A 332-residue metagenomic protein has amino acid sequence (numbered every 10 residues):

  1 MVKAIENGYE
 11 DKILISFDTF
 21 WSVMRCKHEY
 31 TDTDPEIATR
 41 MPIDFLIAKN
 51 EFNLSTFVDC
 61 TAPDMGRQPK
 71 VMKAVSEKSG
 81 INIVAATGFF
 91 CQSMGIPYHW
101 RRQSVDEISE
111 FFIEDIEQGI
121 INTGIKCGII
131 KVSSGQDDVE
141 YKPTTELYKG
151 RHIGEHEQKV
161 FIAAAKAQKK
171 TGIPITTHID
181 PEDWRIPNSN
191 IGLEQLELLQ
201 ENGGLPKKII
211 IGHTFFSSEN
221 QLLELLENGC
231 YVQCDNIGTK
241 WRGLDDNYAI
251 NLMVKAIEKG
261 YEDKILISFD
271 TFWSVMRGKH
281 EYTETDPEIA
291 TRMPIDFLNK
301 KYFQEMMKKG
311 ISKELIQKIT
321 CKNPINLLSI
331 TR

Functional and structural regions predicted by a protein language model:
K3, T291-R332: Mid-to-C-terminal alpha-helical segments outside catalytic/metal-binding sites
L14-T19, T177-I179, D235-N236, Y261-E284: Short acidic/histidine-rich active-site segments
L14-T61, M65-N82, D106-K126: Alpha-helical scaffold segments that flank or form the walls of functional sites
D18, F57, F89, Q168 (+4 more regions): Divalent metal-coordination and catalytic microenvironments
F20-D34, T87-D106, K126, I130-S133 (+2 more regions): Active-site gating loops and adjacent loop-to-helix segments of metal-dependent hydrolytic enzymes
P63, I211-F216, N236-E258: Active-site glycine- and acidic-residue-rich loops that bind and position anionic ligands or nucleotide-like cofactors
P69, R185-L196, E219-E227, R242-N251 (+2 more regions): Histidine/acidic-residue-rich catalytic or RNA/ligand-binding cores of hydrolases and nuclease-related proteins
A74-E77, N82-P174, Y231, N236-T239: Active-site gating/metal-coordination segments in enzymes
